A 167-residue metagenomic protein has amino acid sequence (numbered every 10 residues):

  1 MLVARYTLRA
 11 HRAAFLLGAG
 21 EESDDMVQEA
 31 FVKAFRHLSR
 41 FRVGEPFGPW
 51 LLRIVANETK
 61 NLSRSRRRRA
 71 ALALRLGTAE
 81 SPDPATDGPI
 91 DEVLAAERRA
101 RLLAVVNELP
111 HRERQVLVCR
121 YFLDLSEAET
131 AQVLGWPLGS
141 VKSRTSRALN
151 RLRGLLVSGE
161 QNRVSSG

Functional and structural regions predicted by a protein language model:
M1, H11-E29, L138: Short, charged helix-capping/linker segments at alpha-helix termini
R5-L8, L16-A19, E108-L109, V118-S126: Short helix-capping/turn signature of helix-turn-helix
Y6, R144-L149: Residues within the DNA-recognition helix of helix-turn-helix
L16-G20, E29-P46, S65-R67, L155: Sigma70-family region 2
D25-V32, R36, E45-N57, S143: Structural recognition of an alpha-helix C-terminal capping motif at a helix-to-coil junction
R36-V43, R53-L74, A95, R147: Arg/Lys-rich amphipathic alpha helix in sigma70-family domain 2
A71, R75-A79, I90, A95-A96 (+4 more regions): C-terminal edge and immediately downstream basic/flexible tail or linker adjoining helix-turn-helix-like DNA-binding
A104-Q115, L123-S140, R151: Helix-turn-helix DNA-binding module
